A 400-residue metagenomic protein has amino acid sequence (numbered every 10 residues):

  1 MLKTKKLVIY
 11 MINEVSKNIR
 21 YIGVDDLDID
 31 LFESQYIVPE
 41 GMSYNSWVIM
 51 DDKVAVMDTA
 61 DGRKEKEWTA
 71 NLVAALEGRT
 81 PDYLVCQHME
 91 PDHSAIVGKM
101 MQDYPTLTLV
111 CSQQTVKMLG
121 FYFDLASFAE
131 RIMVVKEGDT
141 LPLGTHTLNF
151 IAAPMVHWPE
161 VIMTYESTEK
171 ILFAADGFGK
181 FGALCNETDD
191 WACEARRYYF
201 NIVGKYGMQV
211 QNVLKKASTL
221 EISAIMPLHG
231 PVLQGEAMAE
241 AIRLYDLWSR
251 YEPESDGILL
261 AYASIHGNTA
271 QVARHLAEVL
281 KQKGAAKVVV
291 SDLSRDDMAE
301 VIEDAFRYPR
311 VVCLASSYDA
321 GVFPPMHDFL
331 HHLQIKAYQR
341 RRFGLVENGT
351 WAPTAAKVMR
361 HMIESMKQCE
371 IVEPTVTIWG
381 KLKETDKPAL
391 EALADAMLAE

Functional and structural regions predicted by a protein language model:
I12-L72, M163-E166, K170-A174, T269: Conserved beta-strand hairpin/beta-sheet module of binuclear metal-dependent hydrolase folds, prominently
E14-K17, C111-V161, Y206-N212: Metallo-beta-lactamase
D52, R63-V110: Active-site metal-binding motif and surrounding structural segment of the metallo-beta-lactamase
K53-A55, Y83, H146, E169-F173 (+3 more regions): Structural motif
M57-T59, P81-M89, L109-S112, L172-D176 (+1 more regions): Active-site neighborhood of phospho(di)ester-bond hydrolases with catalytic His/Asp-centered motifs
H157, V161, G177-K205, W248-E254: Active-site-proximal loop/helix segment associated with metal-binding centers of metalloenzymes
L184-I225, H229-V232, H275-S291, V301-E400: FMN-binding flavodoxin-like domain, especially the glycine-rich phosphate-binding loop
G230-E254: Terminal amphipathic helices with adjacent charged low-complexity linkers/tails
